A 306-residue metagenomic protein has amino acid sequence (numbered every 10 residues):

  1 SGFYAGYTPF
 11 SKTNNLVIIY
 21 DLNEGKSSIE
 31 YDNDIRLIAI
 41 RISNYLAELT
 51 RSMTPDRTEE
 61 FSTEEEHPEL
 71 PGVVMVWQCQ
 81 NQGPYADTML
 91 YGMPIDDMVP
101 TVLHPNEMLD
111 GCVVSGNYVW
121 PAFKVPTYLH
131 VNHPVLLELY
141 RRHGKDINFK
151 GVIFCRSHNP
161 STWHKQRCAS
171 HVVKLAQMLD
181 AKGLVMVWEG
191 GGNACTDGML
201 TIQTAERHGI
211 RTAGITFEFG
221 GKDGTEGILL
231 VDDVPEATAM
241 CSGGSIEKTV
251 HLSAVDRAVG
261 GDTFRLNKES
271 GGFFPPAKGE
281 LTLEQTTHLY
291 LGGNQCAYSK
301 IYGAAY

Functional and structural regions predicted by a protein language model:
S1-Y306: An N-terminal assembly and electron-transfer interface module characteristic of large anaerobic redox and radical
